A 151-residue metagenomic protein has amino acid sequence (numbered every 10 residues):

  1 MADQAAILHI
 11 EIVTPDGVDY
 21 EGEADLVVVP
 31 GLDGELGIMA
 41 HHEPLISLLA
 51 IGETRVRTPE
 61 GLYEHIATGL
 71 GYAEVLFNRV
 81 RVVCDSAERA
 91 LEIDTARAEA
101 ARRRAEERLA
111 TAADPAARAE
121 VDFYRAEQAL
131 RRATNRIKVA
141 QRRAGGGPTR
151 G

Functional and structural regions predicted by a protein language model:
M1-H9, V18, R142: N-terminal export/targeting signal detector
H9-E99, R104-E106: Compact, glycine-rich, soluble single-domain proteins
A87-G151: Acidic/glycine-rich phosphate/pyrophosphate-binding loops and surrounding catalytic core that coordinate Mg2+
